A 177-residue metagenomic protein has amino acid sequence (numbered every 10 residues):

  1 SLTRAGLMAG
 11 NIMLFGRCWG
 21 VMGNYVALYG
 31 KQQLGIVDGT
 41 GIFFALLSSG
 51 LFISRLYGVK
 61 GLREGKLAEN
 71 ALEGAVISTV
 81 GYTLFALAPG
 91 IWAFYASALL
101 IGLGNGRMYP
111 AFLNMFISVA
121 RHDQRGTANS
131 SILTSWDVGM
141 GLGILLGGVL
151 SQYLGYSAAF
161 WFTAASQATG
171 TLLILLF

Functional and structural regions predicted by a protein language model:
S1-F15: Juxtamembrane cytosolic amphipathic helices that cap and anchor the N-termini of specific transmembrane helices
N24-G39: Short amphipathic helix-loop junctions that connect adjacent transmembrane helices in Major Facilitator Superfamily/SLC
V37-D38, H122-I132: Loop-to-transmembrane helix entry/capping segments in MFS-fold secondary transporters and related SLC/MFSD carriers
S54-L67, S151: Helix-to-loop junctions at the C-terminal end of transmembrane segments in multipass secondary transporters
E69-L84: Structural signature of the two symmetry-related core transmembrane helices
A86-S97: Helix-loop junctions at membrane interfaces in 12-TM secondary transporters
R107-R121: Intracellular juxtamembrane helix-capping segments at the cytosolic ends of symmetry-related transmembrane helices
V149-Q167: A membrane-interface helix-boundary motif in multi-pass transporters
